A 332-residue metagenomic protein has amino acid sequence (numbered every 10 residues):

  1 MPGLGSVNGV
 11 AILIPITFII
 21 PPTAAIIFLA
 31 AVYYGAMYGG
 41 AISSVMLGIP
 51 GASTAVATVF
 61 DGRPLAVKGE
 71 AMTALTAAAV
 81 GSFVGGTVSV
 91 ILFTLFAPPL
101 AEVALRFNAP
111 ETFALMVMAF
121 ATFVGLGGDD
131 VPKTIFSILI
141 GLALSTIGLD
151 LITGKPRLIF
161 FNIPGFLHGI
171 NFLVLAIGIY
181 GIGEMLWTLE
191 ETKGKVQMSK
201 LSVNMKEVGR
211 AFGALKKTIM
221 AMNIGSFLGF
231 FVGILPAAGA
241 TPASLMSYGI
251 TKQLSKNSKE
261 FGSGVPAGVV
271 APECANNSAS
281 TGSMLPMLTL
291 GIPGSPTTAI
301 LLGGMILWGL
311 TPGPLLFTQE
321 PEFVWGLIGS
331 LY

Functional and structural regions predicted by a protein language model:
M1-A25, P98, I159-V265: Helix-loop-helix hairpins and the membrane-proximal interhelical loops of multi-pass alpha-helical transport proteins
M1-S6, A36-G48, F123-G128, S226-P236 (+1 more regions): Transmembrane alpha-helix interface/packing and boundary motifs in multi-pass membrane proteins, characterized by
M1-V10, A24, V45-T58, F107-T112 (+2 more regions): Short, non-helical or kinked segments that cap or interrupt transmembrane helices
L13, P98, M116-F123, G225-G229 (+1 more regions): Hydrophobic, membrane-inserted alpha-helices
L13, T17, I27, A31-S43 (+17 more regions): Alpha-helical transmembrane segments in multi-pass membrane proteins
T23-I27, P64-G81, S255-V269, I292 (+1 more regions): Membrane-interface alpha-helices at helix entry/exit sites of multi-pass transporters
M46-A74, P99, G262-V265, L301 (+1 more regions): Flexible loop linkers connecting adjacent transmembrane helices in multi-pass alpha-helical membrane transporters
T76-K193, T297, I306-Y332: Membrane-embedded alpha-helical modules
